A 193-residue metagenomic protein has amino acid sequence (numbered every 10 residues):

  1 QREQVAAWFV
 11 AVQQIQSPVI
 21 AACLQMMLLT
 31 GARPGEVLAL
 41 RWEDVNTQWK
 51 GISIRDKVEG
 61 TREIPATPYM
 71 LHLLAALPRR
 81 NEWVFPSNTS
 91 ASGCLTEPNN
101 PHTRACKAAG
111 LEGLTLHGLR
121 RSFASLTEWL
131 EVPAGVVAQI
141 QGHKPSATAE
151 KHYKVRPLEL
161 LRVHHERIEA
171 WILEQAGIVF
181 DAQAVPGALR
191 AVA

Functional and structural regions predicted by a protein language model:
Q1, V19-I20, A66, C94 (+5 more regions): Hydrophobic (often cysteine-bearing) scaffold residues that line and stabilize catalytic clefts of nucleotide/cofactor
Q1-A6, P65-E112, V192-A193: Active-site/catalytic core of tyrosine-dependent DNA strand-transfer enzymes
Q1-L38, Q48, V58-G60, R80 (+2 more regions): Basic, Lys/Arg- and aromatic-enriched nucleic-acid-binding interface segment
V12-I15, T30, G35, N46-H72 (+4 more regions): Basic, Lys/Arg-rich DNA-contacting stretches centered on the C-terminal catalytic core of tyrosine recombinase systems
Q25, L29-E36, G118-K144: C-terminal catalytic core of tyrosine-transesterase DNA break-rejoin enzymes
E43-G51, G113, V132-H152, E174-A188 (+1 more regions): Short, polar N-cap/turn motifs at the start of nucleic acid-interacting alpha helices
W49-R55, P86, T115-G118, L126 (+2 more regions): Short functional hotspots where side chains directly engage DNA or cofactors
A76-N81, S87-S92, S146-T148, V155-A193: C-terminal secondary-structure termini that scaffold catalytic or DNA-interacting sites
